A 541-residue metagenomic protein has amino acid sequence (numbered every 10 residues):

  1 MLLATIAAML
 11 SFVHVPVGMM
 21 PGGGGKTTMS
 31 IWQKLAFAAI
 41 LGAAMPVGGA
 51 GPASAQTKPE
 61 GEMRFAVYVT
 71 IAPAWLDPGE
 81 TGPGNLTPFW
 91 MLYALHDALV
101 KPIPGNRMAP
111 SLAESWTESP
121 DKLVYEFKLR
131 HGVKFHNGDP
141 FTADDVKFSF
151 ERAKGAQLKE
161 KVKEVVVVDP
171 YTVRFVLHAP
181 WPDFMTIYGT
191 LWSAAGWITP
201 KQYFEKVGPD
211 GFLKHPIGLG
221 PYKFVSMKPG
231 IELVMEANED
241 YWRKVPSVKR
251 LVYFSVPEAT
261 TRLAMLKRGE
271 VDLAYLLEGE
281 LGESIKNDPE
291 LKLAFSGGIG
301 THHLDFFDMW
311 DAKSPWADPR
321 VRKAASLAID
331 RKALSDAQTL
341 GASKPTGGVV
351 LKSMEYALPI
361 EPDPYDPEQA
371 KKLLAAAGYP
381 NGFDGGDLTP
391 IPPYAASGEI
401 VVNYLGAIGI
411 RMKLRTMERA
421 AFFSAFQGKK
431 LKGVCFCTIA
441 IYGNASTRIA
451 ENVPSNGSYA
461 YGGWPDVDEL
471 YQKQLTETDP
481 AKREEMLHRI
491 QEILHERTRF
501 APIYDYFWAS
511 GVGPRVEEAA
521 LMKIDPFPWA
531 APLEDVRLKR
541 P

Functional and structural regions predicted by a protein language model:
L2, G51, T117, L158-Y203: Surface-exposed binding/hinge segments that line and control ligand-binding clefts or catalytic entry sites
K58, E114-A156, V168, R174-V176 (+2 more regions): Aromatic- and charge-enriched surface segment that lines or borders ligand/interaction sites
A66-P120, I217-L219: N-terminal lobe/hinge region of extracytoplasmic solute-binding protein
V67, K228, A294-G297, T301-H302 (+3 more regions): Detector for C-terminal structural segments
L86, I103-R107, L191-P246, R250 (+3 more regions): Gly/Pro-rich hinge or "lid" segments in bacterial periplasmic/extracellular proteins
P102, E236-E239, G298-V321, A328 (+2 more regions): A bilobed periplasmic-binding-protein/Venus flytrap-type ligand-binding module shared by bacterial periplasmic
N238-S284, R411-K413: Ligand-site clamp/hinge motif
A312, A317-P319, K344-A376, Y394-A396: Structural transition elements
